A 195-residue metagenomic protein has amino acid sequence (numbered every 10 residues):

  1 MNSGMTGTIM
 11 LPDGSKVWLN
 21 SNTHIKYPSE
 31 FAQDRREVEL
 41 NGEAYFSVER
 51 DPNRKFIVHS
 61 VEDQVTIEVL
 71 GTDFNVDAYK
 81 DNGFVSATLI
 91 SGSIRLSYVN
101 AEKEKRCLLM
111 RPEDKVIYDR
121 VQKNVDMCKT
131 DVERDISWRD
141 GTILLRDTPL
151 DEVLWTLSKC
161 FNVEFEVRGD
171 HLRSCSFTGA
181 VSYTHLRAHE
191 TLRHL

Functional and structural regions predicted by a protein language model:
M1-R187, R193: A residue-level detector for the "anchor" residue at the start of short, highly conserved motifs
